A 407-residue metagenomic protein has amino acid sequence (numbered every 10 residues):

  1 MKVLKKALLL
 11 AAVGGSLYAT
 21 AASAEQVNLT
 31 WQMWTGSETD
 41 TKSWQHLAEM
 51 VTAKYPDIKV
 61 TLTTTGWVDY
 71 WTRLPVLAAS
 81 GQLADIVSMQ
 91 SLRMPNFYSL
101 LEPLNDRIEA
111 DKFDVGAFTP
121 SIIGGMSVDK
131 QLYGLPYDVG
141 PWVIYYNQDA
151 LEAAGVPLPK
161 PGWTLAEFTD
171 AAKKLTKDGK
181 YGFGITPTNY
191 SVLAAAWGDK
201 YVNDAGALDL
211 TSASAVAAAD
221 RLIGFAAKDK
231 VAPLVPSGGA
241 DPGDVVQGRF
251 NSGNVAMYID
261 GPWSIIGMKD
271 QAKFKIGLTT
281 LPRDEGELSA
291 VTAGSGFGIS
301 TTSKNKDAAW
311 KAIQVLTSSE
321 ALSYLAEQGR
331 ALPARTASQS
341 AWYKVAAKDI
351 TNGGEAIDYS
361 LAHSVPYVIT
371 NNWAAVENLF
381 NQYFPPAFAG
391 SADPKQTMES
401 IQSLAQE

Functional and structural regions predicted by a protein language model:
E25-S37, I58-T63, D85-I86, Y133 (+2 more regions): Short, well-ordered beta-strand elements
H46-F118, A153-G155, G248-R249, A256-M257 (+3 more regions): Extracytoplasmic "Venus flytrap"/periplasmic binding protein-like
E49, A53-K54, K59, A154 (+5 more regions): Extracytoplasmic/periplasmic substrate-recognition and gating elements
M50-A53, D57-K59, E152-A153, L158 (+2 more regions): Conserved C-terminal helix/tail region of periplasmic/extracytoplasmic solute-binding proteins
A84-D85, F113-A150, A172, Y181-G182 (+3 more regions): A structural signal for short loop-to-beta-strand junctions that line the ligand-binding cleft of periplasmic/secreted
Q90-P141, K275-G277, V345-T351, E355-Y359: Hinge/lid segment of periplasmic solute-binding proteins
A172-K173, A207-G239: Glycine-centered hinge/linker elements that transmit conformational signals in sensory and ligand-binding systems
E327-N378: Long, aromatic- and glycine/proline-rich binding clefts that accommodate carbohydrate-like moieties
